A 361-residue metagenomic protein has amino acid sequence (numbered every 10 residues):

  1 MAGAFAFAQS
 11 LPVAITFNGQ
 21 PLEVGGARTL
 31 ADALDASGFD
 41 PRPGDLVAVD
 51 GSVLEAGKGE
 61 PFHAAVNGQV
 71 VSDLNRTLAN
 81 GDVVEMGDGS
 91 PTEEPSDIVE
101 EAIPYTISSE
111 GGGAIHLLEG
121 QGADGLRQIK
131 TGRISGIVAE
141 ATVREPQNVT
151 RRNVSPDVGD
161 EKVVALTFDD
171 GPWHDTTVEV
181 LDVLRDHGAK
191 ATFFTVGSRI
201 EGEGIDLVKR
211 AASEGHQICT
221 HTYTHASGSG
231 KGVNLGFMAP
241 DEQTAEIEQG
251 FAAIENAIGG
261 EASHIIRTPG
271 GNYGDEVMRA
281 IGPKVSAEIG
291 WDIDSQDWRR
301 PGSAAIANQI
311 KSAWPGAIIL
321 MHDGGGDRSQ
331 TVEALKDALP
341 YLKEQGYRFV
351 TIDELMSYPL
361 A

Functional and structural regions predicted by a protein language model:
M1-A102: Ubiquitin-like/PB1-type beta-grasp interaction modules and other compact soluble beta-rich domains
A14-T16, V83-G87, A165-T167, T192 (+2 more regions): Soluble periplasmic/extracytoplasmic beta-strand elements of cell-envelope proteins
D35, R185, A212, G282 (+1 more regions): Anion (oxyanion) recognition and catalysis
F39, A189, H216, S286 (+1 more regions): Short phosphate-binding/catalytic loops that engage adenosine nucleotides
L54-A56, D73-L74, A79-A165, H174-V178 (+1 more regions): N-terminal pre-catalytic segment of deacetylase/amide-hydrolase enzymes
Q69, V83, G89-P91, S198 (+3 more regions): Solvent-exposed coil/turn segments that connect beta secondary-structure elements in extracytoplasmic/periplasmic
I134-L235, E246-Q249, A253, A257 (+1 more regions): Active-site beta->alpha N-cap acidic-glycine motif
E179, E201-D206, H225-R348, D353-A361: Catalytic domains of cell-wall/extracellular-matrix polysaccharide-remodeling enzymes, centered on de-N-acetylation
